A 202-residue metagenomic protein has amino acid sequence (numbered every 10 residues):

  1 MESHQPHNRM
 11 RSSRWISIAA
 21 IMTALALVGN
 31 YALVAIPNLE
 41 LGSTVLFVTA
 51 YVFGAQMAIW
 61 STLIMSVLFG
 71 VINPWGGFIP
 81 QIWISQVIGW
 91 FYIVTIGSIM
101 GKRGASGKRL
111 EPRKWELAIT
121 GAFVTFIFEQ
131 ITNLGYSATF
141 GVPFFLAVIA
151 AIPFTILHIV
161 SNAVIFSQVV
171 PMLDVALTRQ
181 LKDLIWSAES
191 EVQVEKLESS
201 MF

Functional and structural regions predicted by a protein language model:
M1-V52, Q56-W60: Hydrophobic transmembrane alpha-helices
A20-A24, T44, V48, I59 (+10 more regions): Residue-level signature of the transmembrane alpha-helical core of multi-pass small-molecule transporters
L25-V28, A32, V52, Q56 (+9 more regions): Residues within alpha-helical transmembrane segments of multi-pass membrane proteins, especially transporters, ion
A26, A50, I93-K102, V170 (+1 more regions): Hydrophobic transmembrane alpha-helices
L27-L41, I64-M100: Interfacial aromatic-anchored transmembrane helix boundaries in multi-pass membrane proteins
A35, W75-I84, R103-E198: Membrane-embedded alpha-helical hairpins and interfacial helices in multi-pass inner-membrane proteins
